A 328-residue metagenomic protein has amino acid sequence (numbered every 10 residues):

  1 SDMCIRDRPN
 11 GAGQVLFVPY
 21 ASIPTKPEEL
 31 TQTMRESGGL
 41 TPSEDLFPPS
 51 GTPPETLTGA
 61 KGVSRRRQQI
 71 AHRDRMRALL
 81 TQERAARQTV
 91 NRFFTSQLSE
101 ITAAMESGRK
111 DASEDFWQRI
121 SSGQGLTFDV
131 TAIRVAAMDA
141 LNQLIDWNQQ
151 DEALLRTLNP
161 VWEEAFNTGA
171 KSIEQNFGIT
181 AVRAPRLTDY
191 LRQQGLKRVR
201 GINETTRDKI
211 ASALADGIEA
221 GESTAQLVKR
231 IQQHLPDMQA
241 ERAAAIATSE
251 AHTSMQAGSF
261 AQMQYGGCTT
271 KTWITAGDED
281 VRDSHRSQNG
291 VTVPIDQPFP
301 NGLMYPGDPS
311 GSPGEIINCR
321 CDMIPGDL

Functional and structural regions predicted by a protein language model:
D2-I5: Short, small-residue-biased leader/transition segments that mark boundaries at the very start of proteins
P9-Q14, A247, L303: Structural preference for well-ordered, secondary-structure-rich domains
N10-M238, G326-L328: N-terminal leader/targeting and assembly helices and adjacent pre-domain segments
V15, T270, N318-R320: Broad gene-expression machinery/nucleic-acid interaction feature
S22, G277, N289, M323-P325: Short, flexible loop/turn elements at secondary-structure junctions
R200-V291: Long, positively charged binding patches that form subdomain-scale interaction surfaces for polyanionic ligands
V291-N301: Short recognition patches in nucleic-acid-associated and regulatory proteins
L303-L328: Long, His/Glu/Asp-enriched segments that create or flank divalent metal/ion-associated functional microenvironments
